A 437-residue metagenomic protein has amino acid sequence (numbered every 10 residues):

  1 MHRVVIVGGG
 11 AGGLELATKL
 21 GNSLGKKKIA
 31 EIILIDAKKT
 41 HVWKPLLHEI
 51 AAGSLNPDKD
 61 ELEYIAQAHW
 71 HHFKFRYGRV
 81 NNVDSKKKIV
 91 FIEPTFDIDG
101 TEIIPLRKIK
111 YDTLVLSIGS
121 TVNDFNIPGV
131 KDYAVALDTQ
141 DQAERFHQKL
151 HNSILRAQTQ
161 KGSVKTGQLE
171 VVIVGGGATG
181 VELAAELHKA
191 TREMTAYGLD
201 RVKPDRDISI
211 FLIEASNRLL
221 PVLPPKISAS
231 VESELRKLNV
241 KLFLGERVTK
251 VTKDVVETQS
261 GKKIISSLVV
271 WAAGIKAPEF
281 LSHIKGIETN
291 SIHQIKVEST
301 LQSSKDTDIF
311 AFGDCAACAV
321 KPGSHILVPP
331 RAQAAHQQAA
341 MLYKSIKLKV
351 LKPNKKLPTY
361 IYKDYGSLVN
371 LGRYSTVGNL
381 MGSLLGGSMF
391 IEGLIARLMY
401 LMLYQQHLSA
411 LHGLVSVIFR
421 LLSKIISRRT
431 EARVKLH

Functional and structural regions predicted by a protein language model:
M1-N82, A178-L223, V270: Beta1-alpha1 glycine-rich phosphate/pyrophosphate-binding loop at the start of Rossmann-like nucleotide-binding domains
V7-G8, L116, V174-G175: Conserved N-terminal Rossmann-fold NAD(P)-binding element of oxidoreductases
I29, H71, F75-P94, H188-S299 (+1 more regions): A Rossmann-like FAD-binding core segment of flavoenzymes
F73-E170, V270: FAD-binding core/adjacent interface of flavoenzyme oxidoreductases
D132-G162, D254-E257, K263-L268, A272-Q337: FAD-site-proximal beta/loop scaffold in flavoenzymes
K165-L223, S230, K241-F243, P329-T359 (+1 more regions): Rossmann-like dinucleotide-binding core of oxidoreductases
Y343-H437: C-terminal, flexible cofactor-proximal segment of oxidoreductases
